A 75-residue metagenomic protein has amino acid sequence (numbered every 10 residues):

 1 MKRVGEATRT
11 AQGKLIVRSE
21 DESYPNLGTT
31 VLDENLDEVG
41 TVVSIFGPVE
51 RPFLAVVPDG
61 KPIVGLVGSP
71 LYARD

Functional and structural regions predicted by a protein language model:
M1-V56: Short beta-strand/strand-turn micro-motif
K2, L54-D75: Beta-strand/loop-dominated core regions that host nucleotide or nucleotide-derived cofactor-binding catalytic loops
